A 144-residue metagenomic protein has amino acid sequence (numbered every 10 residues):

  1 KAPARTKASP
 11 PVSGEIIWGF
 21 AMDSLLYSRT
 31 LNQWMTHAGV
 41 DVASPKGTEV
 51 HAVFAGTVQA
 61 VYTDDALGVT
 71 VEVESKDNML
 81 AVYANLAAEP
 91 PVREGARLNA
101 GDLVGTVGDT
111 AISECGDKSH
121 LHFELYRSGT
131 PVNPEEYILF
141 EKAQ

Functional and structural regions predicted by a protein language model:
K1-L67, A100: Surface-exposed, glycine-biased beta-strand/turn segments
W18, S44, S75, L125-R127: Flexible glycine-/small-residue-rich
G19, V61-Y62, L86, V107-T110: Residue-level recognition of beta-strand microenvironments
D41, E72, V82-N85, T106 (+1 more regions): Conserved beta-strand positions that form and line the central face of beta-propeller blades
S44, E89-V92: Short alpha-helix capping/helix-loop boundary micro-motifs
T48, D77-M79, T130: Short acidic/polar mixed-charge low-complexity motifs
V53-A88: Zn2+-dependent peptidoglycan hydrolase active-site motif and core
A96-Q144: Conserved, short, structured surface segments that act as functional micro-motifs
